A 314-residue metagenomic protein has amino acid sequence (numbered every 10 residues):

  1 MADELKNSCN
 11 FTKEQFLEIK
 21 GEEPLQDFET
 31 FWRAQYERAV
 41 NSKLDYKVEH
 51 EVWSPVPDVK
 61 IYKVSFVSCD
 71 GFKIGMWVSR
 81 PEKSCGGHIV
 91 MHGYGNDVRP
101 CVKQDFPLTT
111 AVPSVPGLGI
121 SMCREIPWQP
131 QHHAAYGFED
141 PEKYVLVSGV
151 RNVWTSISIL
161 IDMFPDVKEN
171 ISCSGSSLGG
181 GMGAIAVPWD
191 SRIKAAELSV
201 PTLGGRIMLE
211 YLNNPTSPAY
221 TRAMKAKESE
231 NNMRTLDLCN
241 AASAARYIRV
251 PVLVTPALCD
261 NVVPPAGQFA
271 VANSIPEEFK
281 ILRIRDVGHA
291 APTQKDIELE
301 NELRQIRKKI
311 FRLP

Functional and structural regions predicted by a protein language model:
M1-D58, L313-P314: N-terminal targeting or regulatory segments adjacent to alpha/beta-hydrolase or S9 domains
G75-R80, S84-G95: Short beta-strand element of the alpha/beta-hydrolase
R99, T109-R151: Cap/lid segment of the alpha/beta-hydrolase catalytic domain
H133-S177: Gly/Ser-rich "nucleophile elbow"/oxyanion-hole loop immediately N-terminal to the catalytic nucleophile in hydrolases
G180-E228, R283: Hydrolase active-site cap/lid region
Y247-I248, V254-P256, D260: Short beta-strand/loop motif that positions the catalytic acidic residue of the alpha/beta-hydrolase fold
L258-V263, A290: Acidic catalytic loop of the alpha/beta-hydrolase fold
F269-P314: C-terminal catalytic histidine-bearing segment of alpha/beta-hydrolase fold enzymes
